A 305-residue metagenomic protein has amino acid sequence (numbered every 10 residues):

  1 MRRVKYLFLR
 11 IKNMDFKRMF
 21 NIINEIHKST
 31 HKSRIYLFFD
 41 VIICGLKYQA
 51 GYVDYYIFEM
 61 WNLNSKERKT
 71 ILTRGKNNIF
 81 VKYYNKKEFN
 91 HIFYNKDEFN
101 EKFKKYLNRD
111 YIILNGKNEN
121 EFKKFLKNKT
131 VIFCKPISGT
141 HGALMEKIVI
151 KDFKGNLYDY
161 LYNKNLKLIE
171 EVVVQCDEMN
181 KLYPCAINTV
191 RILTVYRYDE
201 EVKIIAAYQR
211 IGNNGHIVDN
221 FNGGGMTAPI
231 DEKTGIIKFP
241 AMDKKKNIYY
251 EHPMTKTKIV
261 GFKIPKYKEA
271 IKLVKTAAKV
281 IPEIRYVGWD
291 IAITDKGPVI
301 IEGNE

Functional and structural regions predicted by a protein language model:
R10-K124, V274: Conserved N-proximal alpha/beta basic substrate-recognition cap immediately N-terminal to, or forming the N-lobe
Y83-V190, V195-D199: Active-site nucleotide/adenylate-binding loops and adjacent lid/helix of ATP-dependent enzymes
V131, Y286, P298: Hydrophobic "anchor" residues on beta-strands that sit immediately upstream of conserved functional sites
V172-V173, D177-P184, R197, R210-T294: A long amphipathic alpha-helix within ATP-dependent nucleotide-binding catalytic cores
N188-V195, V202-R210, V218-N220, I301-G303: Beta-strand scaffold of nucleotide-dependent catalytic cores
I291, G297-E305: A short beta-strand motif that forms the metal-chelation/ATP-contact edge of phosphoryl-transfer active sites
